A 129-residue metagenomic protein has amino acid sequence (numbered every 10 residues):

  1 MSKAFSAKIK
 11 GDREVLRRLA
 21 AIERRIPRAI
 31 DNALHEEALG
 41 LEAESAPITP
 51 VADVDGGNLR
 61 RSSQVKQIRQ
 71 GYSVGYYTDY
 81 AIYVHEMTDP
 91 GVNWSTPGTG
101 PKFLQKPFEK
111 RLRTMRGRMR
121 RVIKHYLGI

Functional and structural regions predicted by a protein language model:
S2-F5, L16-G98, G117, R121-H125 (+1 more regions): Short, low-complexity, charged/polar segments at coil/turn and helix-coil boundaries
K8: A small/polar active-site loop signature that marks catalytic segments
G11-V15: Small-xxx-small helix-packing motif
F103-R116, R120: Well-ordered alpha/beta subsegment
